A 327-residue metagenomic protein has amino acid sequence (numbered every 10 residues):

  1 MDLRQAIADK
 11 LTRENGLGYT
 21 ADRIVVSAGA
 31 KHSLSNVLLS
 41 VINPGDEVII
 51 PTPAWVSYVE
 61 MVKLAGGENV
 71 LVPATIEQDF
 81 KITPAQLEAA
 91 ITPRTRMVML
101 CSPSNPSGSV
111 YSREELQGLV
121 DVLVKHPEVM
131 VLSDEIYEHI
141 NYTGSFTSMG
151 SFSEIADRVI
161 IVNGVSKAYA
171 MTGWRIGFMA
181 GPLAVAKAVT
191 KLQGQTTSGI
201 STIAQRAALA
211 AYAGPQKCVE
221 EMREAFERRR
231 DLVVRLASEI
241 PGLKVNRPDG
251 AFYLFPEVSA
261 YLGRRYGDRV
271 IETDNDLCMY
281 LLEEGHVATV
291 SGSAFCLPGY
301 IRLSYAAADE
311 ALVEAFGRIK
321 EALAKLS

Functional and structural regions predicted by a protein language model:
M1-D9, P103, I200: A structural motif shared across PLP-dependent enzymes of the aminotransferase-like
R13-S327: PLP-dependent class I/II
